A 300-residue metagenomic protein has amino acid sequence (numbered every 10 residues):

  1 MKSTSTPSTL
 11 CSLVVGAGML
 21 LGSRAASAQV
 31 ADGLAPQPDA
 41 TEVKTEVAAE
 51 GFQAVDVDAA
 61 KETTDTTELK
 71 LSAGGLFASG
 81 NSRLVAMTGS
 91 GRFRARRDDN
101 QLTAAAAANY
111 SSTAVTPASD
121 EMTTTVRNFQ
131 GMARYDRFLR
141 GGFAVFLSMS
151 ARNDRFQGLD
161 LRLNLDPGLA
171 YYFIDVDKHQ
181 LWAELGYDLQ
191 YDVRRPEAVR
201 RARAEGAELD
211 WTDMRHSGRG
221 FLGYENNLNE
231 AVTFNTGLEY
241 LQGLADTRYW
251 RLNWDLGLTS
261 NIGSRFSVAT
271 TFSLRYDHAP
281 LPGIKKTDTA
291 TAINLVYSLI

Functional and structural regions predicted by a protein language model:
M1-E62, I300: Cleavable N-terminal export/targeting peptides
K61-F77, N100-A104: Transmembrane beta-strand segments of Gram-negative outer membrane beta-barrel proteins
T67, D99-T103, G142-V145, D177-L181 (+2 more regions): Repeated loop/turn-to-beta-strand initiation elements of outer-membrane beta-barrel proteins
T67, R83-M87, T125-F129, L161-L165 (+4 more regions): Residues that define the transmembrane beta-barrel architecture of outer-membrane proteins
L71-G75, G89-A95, A133-R137, P167-Y171 (+6 more regions): Residues on the lipid-exposed face of transmembrane beta-strands in outer-membrane beta-barrel proteins
G75-S79, A95-R97, A108-S112, A151-R155 (+5 more regions): Transmembrane beta-strands of outer-membrane beta-barrel pores
K178-S264: Outer-membrane beta-barrel transmembrane domain signature
A245-I300: Predominantly the C-terminal beta-signal and adjacent terminal strand-loop region of outer-membrane beta-barrel
